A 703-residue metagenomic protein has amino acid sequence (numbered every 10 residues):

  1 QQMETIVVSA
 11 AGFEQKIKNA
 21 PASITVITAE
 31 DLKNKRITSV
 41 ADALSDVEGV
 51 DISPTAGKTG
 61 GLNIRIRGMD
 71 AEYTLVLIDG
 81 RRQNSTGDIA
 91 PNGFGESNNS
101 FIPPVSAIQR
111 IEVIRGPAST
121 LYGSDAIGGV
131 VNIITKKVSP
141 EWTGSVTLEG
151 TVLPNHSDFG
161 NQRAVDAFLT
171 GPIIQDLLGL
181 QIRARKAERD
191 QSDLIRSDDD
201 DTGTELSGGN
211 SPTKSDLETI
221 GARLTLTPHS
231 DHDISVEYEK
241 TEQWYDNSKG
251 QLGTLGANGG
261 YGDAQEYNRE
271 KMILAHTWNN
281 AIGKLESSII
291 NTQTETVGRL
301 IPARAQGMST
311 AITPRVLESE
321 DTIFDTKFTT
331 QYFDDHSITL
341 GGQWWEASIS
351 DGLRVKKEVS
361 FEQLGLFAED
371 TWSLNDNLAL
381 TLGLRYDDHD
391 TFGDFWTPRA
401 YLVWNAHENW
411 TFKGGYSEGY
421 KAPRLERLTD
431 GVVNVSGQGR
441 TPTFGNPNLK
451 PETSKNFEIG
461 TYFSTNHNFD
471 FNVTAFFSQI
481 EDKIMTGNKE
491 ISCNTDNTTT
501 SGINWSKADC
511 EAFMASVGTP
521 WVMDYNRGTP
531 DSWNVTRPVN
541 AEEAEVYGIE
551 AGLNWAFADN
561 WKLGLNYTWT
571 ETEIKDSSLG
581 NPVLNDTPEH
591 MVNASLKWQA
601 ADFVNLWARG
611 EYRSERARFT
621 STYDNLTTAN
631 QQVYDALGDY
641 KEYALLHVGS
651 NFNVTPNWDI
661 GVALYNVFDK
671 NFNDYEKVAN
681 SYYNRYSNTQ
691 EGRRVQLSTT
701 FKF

Functional and structural regions predicted by a protein language model:
Q1-K33, A41, A71, I78-D79: Short, acidic, small-residue-rich periplasmic hinge/interaction motif at the N-terminus of Gram-negative outer-membrane
A41, S45-S85, Q109: Extracytoplasmic beta-strand/coil segments of soluble accessory domains associated with Gram-negative outer-membrane
Q83-R115, A167: Short acidic/polar hinge/loop motifs at secondary-structure boundaries that mediate gating or recognition
S100-T147, K702: A beta-strand signature from Gram-negative outer-membrane beta-barrel systems, especially the internal plug domain
S139-Q265: Periplasmic-side early beta-strands and strand-to-turn transitions of outer-membrane beta-barrels
T147, I338-T339, S373-N377, F477-Q479 (+3 more regions): Gram-negative outer-membrane beta-barrel transporters
T170-I174, R183, T225-H229, K562-T568 (+1 more regions): Conserved C-terminal beta-signal and adjacent last beta-strands/turns of outer-membrane beta-barrel proteins
T254-N279, L317, N405, N409-T411 (+6 more regions): Outer-membrane beta-barrel signature, preferentially recognizing the C-terminal barrel domain of Gram-negative
